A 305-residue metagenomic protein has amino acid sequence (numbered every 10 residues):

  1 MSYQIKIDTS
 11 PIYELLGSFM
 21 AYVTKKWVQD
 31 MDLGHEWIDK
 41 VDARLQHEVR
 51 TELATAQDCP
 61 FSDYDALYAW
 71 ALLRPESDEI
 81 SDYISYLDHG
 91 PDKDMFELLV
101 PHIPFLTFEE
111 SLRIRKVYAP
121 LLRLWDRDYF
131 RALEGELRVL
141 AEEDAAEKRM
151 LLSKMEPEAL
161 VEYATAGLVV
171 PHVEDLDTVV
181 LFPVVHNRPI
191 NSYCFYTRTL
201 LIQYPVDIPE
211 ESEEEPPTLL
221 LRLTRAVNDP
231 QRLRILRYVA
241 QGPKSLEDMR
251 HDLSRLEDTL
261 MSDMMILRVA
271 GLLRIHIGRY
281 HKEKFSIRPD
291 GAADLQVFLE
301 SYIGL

Functional and structural regions predicted by a protein language model:
M1-T178: N-terminal, charged low-complexity regulatory/assembly segments
A146-R225: C-terminal regulatory or interaction extensions
T224, L233-R237: Hydrophobic residues on short alpha-helical segments
P230, V239-S245: Short capping segments at the starts of secondary-structure elements
M264-M265: Short, hydrophobic-biased segments on the C-terminal half of alpha helices that form "recognition helices"
R268-G278: A short, conserved structural fragment
K282-L305: Conserved segment of winged-helix/HTH DNA-binding domains
